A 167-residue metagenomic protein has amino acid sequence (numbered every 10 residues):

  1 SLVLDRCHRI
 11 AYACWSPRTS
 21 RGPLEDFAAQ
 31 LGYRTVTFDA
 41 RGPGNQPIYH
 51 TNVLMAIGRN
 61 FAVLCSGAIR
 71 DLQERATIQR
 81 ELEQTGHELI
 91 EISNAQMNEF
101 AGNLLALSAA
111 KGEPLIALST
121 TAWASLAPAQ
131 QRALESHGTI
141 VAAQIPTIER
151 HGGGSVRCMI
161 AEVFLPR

Functional and structural regions predicted by a protein language model:
S1-R167: The feature marks the mature, well-folded catalytic cores of soluble enzymes
